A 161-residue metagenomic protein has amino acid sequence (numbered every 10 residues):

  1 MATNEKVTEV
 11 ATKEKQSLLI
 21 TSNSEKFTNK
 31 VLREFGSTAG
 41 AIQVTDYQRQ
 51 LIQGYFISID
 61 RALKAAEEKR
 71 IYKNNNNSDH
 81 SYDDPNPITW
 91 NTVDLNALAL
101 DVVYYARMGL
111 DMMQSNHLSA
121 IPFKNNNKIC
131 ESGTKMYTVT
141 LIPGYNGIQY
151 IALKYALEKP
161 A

Functional and structural regions predicted by a protein language model:
M1-N4: Intrinsically disordered, low-structural-confidence terminal and linker regions
V7-A161: Binding-interface segments
